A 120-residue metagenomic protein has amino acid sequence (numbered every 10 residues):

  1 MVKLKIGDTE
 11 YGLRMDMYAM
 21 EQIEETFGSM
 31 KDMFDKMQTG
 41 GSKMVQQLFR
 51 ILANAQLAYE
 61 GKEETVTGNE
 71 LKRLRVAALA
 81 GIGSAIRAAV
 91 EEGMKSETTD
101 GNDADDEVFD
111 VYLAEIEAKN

Functional and structural regions predicted by a protein language model:
V2-K5, E25-K43, E60-N120: Charged interaction scaffolds used for protein-protein
I6-E10: Glycine-centered positions within short beta-strands or beta-hairpins
L13: Active-site-adjacent beta-strand anchor residues
M20-I23: A short local loop/turn or secondary-structure capping micro-motif enriched for an aromatic residue
I51-A53: Beta-strand/beta-sandwich contexts
